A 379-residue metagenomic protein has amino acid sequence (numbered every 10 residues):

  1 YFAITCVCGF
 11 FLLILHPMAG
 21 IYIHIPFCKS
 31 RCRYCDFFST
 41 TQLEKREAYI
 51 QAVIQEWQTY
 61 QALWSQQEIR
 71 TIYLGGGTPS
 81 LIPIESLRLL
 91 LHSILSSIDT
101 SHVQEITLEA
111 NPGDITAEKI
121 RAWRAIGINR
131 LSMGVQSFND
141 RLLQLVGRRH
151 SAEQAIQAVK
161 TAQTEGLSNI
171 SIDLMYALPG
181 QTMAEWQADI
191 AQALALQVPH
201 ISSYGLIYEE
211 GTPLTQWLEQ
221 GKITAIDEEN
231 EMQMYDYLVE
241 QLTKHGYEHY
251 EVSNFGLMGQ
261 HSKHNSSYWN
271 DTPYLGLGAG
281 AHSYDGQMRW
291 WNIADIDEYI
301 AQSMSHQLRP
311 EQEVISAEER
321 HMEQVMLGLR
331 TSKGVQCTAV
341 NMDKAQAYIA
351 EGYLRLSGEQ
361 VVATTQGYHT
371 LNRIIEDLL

Functional and structural regions predicted by a protein language model:
Y1, F10-I14: Short, positively charged and aromatic/hydrophobic N-terminal segments
C6-C8: Cysteine-centered motifs
M18-G20, S39-A62, Q67-C337: C-terminal scaffold of the Radical SAM
P26-F37: Local cysteine-cluster metal-coordination motifs and their immediate loop/turn environment, predominantly Fe-S cluster
A339-A350: Short amphipathic alpha-helical interaction segments
A350-E359: A short, conserved structural fragment
Q360-T364: Minor-groove-contacting beta-hairpin "wing" of winged helix-turn-helix DNA-binding domains
Q366-L379: Short, amphipathic alpha-helical interaction segments positioned at domain boundaries
